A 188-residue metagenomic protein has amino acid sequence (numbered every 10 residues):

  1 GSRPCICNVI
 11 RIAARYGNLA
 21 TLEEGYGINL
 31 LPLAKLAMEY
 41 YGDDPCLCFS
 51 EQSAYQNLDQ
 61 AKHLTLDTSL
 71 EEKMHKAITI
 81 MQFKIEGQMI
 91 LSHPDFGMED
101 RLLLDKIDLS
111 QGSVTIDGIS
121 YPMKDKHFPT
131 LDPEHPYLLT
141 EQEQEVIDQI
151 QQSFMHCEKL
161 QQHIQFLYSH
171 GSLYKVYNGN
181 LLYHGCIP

Functional and structural regions predicted by a protein language model:
G1-P188: Feature recognizes metal-dependent phosphohydrolase scaffolds
